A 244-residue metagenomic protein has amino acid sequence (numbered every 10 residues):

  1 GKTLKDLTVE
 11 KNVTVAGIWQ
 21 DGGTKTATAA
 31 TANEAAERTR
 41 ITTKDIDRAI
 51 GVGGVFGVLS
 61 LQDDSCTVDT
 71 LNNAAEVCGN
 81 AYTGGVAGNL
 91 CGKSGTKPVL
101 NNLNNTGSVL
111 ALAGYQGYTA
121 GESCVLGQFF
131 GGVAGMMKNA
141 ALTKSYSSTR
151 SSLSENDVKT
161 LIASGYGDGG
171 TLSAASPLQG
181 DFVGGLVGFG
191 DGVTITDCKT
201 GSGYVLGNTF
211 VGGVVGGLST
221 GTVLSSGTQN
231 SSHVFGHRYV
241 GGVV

Functional and structural regions predicted by a protein language model:
G1-V244: Surface-exposed loop/turn motifs in large extracellular/passenger domains
